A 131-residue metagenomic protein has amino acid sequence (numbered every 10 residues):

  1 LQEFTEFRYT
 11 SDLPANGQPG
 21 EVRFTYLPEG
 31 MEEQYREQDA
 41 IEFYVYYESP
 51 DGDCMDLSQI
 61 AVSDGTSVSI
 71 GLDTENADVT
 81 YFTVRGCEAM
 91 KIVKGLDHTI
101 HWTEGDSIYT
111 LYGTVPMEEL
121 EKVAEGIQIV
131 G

Functional and structural regions predicted by a protein language model:
L1-E104: Short, solvent-exposed recognition patches
G105-G131: Surface-exposed amphipathic alpha-helical segments
